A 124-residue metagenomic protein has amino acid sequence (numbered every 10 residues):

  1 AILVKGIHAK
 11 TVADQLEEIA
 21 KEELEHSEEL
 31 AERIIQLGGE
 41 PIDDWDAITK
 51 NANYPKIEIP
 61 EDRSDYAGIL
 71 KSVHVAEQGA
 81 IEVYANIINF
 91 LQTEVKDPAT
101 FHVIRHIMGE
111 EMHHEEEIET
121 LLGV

Functional and structural regions predicted by a protein language model:
A1-V124: Iron-associated oxidoreductase/ferritin-like identity signal
